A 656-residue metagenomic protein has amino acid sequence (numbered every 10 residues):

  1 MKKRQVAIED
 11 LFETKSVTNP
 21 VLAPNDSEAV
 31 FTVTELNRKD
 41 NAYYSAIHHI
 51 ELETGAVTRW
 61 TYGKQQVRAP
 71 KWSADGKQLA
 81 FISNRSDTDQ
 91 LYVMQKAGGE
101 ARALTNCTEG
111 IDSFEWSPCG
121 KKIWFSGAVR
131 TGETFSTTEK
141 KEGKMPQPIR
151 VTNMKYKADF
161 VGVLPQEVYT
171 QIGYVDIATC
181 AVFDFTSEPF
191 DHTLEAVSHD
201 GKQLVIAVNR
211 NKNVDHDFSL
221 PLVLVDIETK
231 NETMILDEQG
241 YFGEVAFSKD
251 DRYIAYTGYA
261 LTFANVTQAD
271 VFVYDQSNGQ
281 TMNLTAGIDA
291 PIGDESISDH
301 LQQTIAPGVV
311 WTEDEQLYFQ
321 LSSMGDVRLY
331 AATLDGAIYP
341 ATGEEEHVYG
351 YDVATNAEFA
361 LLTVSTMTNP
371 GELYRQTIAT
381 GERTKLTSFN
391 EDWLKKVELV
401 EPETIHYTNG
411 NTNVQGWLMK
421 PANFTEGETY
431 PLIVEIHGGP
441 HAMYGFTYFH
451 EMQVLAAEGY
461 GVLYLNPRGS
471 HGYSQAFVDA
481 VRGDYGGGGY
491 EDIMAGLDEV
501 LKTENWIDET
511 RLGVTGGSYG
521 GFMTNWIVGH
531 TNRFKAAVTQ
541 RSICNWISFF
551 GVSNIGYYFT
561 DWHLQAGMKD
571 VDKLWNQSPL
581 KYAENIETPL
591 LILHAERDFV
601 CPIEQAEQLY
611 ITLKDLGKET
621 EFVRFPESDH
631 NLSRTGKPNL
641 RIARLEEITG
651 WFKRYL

Functional and structural regions predicted by a protein language model:
V6-D10, T58-T61, R102-T105, A181-T186 (+4 more regions): A short beta-strand motif characteristic of beta-propeller blades
T14-A29, K64-A80, T108-I123, D159-L164 (+7 more regions): Conserved beta-propeller blade repeats
N19-V21, W124, I149, D159-I172 (+7 more regions): Non-catalytic accessory segments flanking enzyme active sites
K39-Y44, R85-D89, V163-V168, V214-L220 (+3 more regions): Short, solvent-exposed loop/turn segments at conserved positions within beta-propeller repeat blades
S45, A128-V175, N209, L220 (+4 more regions): Predominantly five- to eight-bladed beta-propeller fold
L52-G55, Q95-G99, D176-C180, D226-K230 (+3 more regions): Short loop/turn segments that connect beta-strands within beta-propeller blades
F389-T510, G517, G551-V552, Y558: Cap/lid segment of the alpha/beta-hydrolase catalytic domain
P467-L656: Active-site-proximal cap/loop segments of hydrolase catalytic domains
